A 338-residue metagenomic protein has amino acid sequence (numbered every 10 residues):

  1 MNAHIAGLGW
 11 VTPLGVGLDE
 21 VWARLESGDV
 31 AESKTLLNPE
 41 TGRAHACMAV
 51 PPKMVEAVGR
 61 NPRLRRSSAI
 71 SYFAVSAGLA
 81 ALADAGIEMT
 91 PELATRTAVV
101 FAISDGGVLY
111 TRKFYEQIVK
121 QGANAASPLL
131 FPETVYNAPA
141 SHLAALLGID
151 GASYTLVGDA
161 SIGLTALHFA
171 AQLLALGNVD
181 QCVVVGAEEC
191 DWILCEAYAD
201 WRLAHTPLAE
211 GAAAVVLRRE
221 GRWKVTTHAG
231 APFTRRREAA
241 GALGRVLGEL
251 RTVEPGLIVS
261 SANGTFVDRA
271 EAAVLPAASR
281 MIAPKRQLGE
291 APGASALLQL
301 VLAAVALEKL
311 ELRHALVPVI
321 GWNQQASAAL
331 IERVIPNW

Functional and structural regions predicted by a protein language model:
M1-A152, L164, Q172-A175, A187-W338: Conserved "HGTGT" condensation-loop signature of ketosynthase/thiolase-family condensing enzymes that catalyze
Y154-L156: Short beta-strand-to-loop elements that line the ligand-binding cleft of bilobed periplasmic-binding protein-like
F169: Internal active-site segments that recognize and position negatively charged phosphoryl groups and nucleotide moieties
